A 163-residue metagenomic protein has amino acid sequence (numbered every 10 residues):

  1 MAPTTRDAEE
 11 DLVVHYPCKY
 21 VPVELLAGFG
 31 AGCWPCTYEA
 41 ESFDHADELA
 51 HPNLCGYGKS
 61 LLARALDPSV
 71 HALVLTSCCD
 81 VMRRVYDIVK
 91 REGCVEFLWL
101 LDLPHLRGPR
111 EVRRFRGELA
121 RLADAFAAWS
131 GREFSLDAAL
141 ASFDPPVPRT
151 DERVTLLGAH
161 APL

Functional and structural regions predicted by a protein language model:
M1-L163: An N-terminal assembly and electron-transfer interface module characteristic of large anaerobic redox and radical
